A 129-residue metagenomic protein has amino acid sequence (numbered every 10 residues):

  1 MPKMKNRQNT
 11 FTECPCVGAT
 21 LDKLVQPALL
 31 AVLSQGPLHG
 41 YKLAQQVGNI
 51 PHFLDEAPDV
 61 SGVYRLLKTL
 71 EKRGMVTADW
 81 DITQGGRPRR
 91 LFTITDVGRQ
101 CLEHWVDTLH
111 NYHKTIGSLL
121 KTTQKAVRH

Functional and structural regions predicted by a protein language model:
P2-G18: Short, Lys/Arg-enriched N-terminal segment that forms or immediately precedes the first helix of a structured domain
K3-K5, V97-H129: Amphipathic alpha-helical dimerization/coiled-coil segments that flank or bridge DNA-binding/regulatory modules
V17-G62: N-terminal helix-turn-helix DNA-binding core of bacterial DNA-binding proteins
A31, Q45, K68, E103 (+1 more regions): A cross-family signal for key residues in well-ordered alpha-helices that form functional helical elements
A44-G48, E71, R99: Short, surface-exposed helix/turn micro-motifs that flank interaction/cofactor sites
Y64-E71: Short, hydrophobic-biased segments on the C-terminal half of alpha helices that form "recognition helices"
E71-P88, T93: Beta-hairpin "wing" of winged helix-turn-helix
